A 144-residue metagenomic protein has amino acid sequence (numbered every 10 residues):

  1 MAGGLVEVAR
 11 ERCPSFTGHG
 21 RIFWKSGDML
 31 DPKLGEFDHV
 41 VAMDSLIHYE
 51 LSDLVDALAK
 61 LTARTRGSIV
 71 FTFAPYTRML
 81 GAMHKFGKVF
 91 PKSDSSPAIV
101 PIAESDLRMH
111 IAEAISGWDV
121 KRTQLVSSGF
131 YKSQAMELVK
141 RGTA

Functional and structural regions predicted by a protein language model:
M1-G35, S52-A63, V70-A144: Class I (Rossmann-like) S-adenosyl-L-methionine-dependent methyltransferase catalytic domain, capturing the SAM-binding
D38: Receiver (REC) domain switch/active-site residues of two-component response regulators
V41-A42: A conserved beta-strand element that flanks and buttresses the S-adenosyl-L-methionine
S45: Hydrophobic adenine-recognition pocket in adenosine-nucleotide-binding enzymes
H48: ABC ATPase nucleotide-binding domain "signature" loop
